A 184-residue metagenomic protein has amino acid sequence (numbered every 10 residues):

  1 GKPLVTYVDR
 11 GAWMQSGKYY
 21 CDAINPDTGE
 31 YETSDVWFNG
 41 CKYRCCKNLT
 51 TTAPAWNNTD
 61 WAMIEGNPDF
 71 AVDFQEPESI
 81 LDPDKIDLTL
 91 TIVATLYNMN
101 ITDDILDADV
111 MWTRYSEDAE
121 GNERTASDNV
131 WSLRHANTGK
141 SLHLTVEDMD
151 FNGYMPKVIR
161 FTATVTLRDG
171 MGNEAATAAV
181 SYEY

Functional and structural regions predicted by a protein language model:
G1-Y184: Surface-exposed receptor/substrate recognition regions of extracellular proteins
